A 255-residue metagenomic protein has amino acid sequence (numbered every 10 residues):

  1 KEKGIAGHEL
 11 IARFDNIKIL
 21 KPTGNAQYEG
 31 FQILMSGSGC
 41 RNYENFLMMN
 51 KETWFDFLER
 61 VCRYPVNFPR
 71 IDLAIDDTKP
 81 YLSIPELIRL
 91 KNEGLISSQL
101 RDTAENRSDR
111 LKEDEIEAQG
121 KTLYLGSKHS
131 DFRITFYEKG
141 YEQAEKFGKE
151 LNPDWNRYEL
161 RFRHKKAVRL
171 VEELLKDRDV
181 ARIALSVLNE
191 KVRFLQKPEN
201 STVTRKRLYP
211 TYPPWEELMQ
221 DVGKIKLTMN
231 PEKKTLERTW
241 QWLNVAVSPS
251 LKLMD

Functional and structural regions predicted by a protein language model:
K1-T235, W242-D255: Structured, helix-rich domain cores that form ligand/interaction pockets
